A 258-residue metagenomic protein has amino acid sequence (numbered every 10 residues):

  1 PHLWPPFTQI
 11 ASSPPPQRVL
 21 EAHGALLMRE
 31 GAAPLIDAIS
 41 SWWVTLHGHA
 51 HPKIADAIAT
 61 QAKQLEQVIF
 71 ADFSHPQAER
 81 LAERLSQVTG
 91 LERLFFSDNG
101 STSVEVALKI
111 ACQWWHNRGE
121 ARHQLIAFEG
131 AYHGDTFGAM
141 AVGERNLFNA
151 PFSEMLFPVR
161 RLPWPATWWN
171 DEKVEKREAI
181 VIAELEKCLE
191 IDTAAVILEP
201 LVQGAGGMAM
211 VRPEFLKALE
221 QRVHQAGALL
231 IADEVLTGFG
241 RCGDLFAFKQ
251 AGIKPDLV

Functional and structural regions predicted by a protein language model:
P1-V258: Conserved N-terminal phosphate-binding loop of PLP-dependent enzymes in the Aspartate aminotransferase
